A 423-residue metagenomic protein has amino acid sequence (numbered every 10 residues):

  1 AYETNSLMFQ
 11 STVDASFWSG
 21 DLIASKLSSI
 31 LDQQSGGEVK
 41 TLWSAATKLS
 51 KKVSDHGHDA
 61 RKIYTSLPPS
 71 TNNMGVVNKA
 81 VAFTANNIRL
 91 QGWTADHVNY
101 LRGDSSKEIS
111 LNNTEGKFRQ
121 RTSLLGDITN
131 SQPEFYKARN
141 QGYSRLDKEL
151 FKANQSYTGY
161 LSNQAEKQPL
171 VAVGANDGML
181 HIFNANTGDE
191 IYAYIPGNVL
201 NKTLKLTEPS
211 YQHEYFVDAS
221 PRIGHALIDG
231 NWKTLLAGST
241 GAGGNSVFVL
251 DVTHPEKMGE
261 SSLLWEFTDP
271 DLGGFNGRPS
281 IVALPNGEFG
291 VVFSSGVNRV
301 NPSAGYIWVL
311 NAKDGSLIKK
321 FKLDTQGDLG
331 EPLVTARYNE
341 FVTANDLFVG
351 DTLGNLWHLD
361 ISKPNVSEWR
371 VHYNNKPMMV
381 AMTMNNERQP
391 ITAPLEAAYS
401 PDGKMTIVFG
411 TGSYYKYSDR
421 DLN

Functional and structural regions predicted by a protein language model:
A1-N423: A fold-level detector for beta-propeller and closely related beta-sheet-rich head/sensor domains
